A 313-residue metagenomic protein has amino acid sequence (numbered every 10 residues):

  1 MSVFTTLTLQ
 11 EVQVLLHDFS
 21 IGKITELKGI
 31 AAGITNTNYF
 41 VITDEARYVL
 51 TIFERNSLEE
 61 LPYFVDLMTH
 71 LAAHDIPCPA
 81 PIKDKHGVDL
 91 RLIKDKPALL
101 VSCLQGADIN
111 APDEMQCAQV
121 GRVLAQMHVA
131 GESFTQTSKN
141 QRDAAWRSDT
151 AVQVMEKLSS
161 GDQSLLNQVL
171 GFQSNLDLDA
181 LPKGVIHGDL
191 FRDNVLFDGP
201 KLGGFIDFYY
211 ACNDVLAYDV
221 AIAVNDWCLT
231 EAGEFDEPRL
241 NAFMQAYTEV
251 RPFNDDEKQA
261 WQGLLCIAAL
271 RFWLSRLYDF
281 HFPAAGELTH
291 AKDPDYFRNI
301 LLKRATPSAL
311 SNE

Functional and structural regions predicted by a protein language model:
M1-K85, D198-K201, S308-E313: Conserved NTP-binding catalytic cores of kinases and kinase-like/nucleotidyltransferase enzymes across multiple kinase
T5-D18, T135-K139, R147-G188, P252: An alpha-helical support segment within catalytic cores of ATP-dependent transferases
N36-I42, V49-L50, P81-I82, Q173-Y218: Active-site acidic catalytic loop and adjacent metal/ATP-binding pocket of ATP-dependent phosphoryl transfer enzymes
T43-T135: ATP-binding pocket architecture of kinase catalytic cores
P81, L99-V101, M127, I186 (+4 more regions): Generic structural signal for conserved hydrophobic packing positions in ordered secondary structure
A217-P252, C266-P283: Active-site activation/catalytic loop segments of kinase-like enzymes and analogous catalytic loops in related
F253-L265: All-alpha amphipathic helical-bundle segments outside canonical DNA-binding/catalytic cores that form hydrophobic
F272-E313: ATP/Mg2+ or Mg2+-diphosphate-binding catalytic cores that bind nucleotide phosphates or diphosphates via glycine-rich
